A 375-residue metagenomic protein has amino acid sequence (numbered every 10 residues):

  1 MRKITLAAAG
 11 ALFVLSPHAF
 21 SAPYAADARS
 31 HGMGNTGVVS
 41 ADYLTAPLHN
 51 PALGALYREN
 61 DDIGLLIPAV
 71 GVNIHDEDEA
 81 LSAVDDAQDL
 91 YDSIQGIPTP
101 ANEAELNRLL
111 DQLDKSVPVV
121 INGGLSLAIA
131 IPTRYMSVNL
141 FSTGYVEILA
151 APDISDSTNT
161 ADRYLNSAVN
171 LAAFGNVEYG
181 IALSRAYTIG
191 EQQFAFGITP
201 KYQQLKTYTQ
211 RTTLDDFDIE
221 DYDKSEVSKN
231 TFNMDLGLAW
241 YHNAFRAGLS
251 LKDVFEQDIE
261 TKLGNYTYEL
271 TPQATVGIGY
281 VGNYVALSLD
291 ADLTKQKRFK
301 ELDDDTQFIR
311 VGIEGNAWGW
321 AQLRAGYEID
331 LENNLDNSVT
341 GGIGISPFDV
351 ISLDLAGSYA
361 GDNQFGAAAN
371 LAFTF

Functional and structural regions predicted by a protein language model:
M1-R29: Cleavable N-terminal export/targeting peptides
F20-F375: Subset of outer-membrane beta-barrel
